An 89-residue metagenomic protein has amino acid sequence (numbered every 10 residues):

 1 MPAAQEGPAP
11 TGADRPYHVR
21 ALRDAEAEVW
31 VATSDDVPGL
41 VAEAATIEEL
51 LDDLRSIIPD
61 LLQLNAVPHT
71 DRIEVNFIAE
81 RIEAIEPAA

Functional and structural regions predicted by a protein language model:
M1-L22, E48-A89: Short, charged, surface-exposed hinge/linker loops at domain edges that act as mobile lids or interdomain connectors
P8, V37-P38: A general structural-boundary detector
L22-V37: Short aromatic-glycine-(Arg/Gly/Cys) micro-motifs in beta-strand/loop hairpins
P38-E49: A short, exposed loop/beta-hairpin motif centered on an aromatic-Gly-Thr core
